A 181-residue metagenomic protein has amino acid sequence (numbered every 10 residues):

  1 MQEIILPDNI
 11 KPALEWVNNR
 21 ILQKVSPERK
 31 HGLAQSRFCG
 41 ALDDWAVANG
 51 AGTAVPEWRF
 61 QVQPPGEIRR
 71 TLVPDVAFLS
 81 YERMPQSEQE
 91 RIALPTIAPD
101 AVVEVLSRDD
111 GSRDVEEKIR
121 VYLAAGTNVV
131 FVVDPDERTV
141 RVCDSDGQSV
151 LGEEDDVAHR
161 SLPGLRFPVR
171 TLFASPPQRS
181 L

Functional and structural regions predicted by a protein language model:
M1-L181: Gly/Pro/Ser/Thr-rich low-complexity, intrinsically disordered segments predominantly at protein N-termini
